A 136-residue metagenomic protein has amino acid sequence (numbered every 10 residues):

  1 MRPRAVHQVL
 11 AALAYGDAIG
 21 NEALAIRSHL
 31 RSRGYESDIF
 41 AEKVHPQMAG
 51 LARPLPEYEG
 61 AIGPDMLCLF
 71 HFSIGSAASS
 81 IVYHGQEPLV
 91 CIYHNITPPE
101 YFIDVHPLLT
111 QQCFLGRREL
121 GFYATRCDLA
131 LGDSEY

Functional and structural regions predicted by a protein language model:
M1-Y15: Nucleotide-activated donor-dependent transferases that construct or modify glycoconjugates
L10, A41, Y93, G132-S134: Short beta-strand/turn micro-motifs composed of small residues that flank or help shape donor/cofactor-binding pockets
L10-A11, E42-K43, F70-I74: Structural motif
D17-G20, S79: Conserved strand-to-helix beginnings and helix N-cap segments that scaffold or border functional pockets
I19-L30: Short amphipathic alpha-helix
E36-P46: A short beta-strand-loop structural module common to alpha/beta enzyme folds
Q47-R126, E135: Extended catalytic core of nucleotide-activated donor transferases of GT-like folds
